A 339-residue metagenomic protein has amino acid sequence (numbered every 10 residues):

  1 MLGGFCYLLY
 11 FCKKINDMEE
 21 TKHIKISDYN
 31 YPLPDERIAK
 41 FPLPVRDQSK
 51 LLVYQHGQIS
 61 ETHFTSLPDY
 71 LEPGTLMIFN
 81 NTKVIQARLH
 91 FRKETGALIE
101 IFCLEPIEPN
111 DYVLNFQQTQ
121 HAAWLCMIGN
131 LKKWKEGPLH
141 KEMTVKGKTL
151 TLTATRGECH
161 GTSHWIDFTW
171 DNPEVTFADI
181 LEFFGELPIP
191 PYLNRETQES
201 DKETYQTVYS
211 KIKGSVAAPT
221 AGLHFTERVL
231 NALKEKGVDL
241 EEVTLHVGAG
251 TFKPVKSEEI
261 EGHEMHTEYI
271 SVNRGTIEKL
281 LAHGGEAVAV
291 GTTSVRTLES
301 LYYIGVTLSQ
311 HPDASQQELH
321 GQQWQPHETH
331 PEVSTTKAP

Functional and structural regions predicted by a protein language model:
Y10, M18-P339: A cross-family signal for N-terminal binding/gating loops and helix N-caps that shape access to the active site
